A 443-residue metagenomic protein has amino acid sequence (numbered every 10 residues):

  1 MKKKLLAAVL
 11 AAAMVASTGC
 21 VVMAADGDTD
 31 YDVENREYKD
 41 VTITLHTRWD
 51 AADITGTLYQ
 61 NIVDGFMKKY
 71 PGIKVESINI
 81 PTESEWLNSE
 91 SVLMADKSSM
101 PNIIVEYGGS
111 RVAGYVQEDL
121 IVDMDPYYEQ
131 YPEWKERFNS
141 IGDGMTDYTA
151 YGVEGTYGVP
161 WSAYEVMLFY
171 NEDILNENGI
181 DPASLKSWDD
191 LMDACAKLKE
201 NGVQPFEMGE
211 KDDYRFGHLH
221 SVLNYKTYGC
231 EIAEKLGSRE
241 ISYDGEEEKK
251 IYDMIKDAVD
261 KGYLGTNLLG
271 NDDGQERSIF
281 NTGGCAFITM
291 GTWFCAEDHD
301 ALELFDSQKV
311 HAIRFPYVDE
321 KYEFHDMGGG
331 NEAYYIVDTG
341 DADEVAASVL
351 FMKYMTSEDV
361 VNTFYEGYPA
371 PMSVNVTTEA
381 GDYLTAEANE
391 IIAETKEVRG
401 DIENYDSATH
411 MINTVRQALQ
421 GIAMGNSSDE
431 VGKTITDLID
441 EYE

Functional and structural regions predicted by a protein language model:
G27-N35, Y107-V166, M192, L219 (+2 more regions): Hinge/lid segment of periplasmic solute-binding proteins
G27-T29, N35, N176, D359-E366 (+2 more regions): Conserved C-terminal helix/tail region of periplasmic/extracytoplasmic solute-binding proteins
D32, R48, T55, N61-V63 (+2 more regions): Extracytoplasmic/periplasmic substrate-binding proteins
K68, K74, S91, A95-D96 (+4 more regions): Extracytoplasmic/periplasmic substrate-recognition and gating elements
K68-S140, E177-G179, I279, A286-F287 (+1 more regions): Extracytoplasmic "Venus flytrap"/periplasmic binding protein-like
P101-N102, E133-I174, Q204-P205, K321-D326 (+1 more regions): A structural signal for short loop-to-beta-strand junctions that line the ligand-binding cleft of periplasmic/secreted
Y148-W161, V166, M192-E240, C285: Extracytoplasmic/periplasmic solute-binding protein
D193-K197, G237-L269: Glycine-centered hinge/linker elements that transmit conformational signals in sensory and ligand-binding systems
